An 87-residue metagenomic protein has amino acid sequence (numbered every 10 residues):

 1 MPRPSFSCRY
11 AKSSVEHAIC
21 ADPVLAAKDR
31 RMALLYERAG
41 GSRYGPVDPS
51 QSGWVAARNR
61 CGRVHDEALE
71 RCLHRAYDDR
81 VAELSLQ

Functional and structural regions predicted by a protein language model:
M1-Q87: N-terminal alpha-helical modules
